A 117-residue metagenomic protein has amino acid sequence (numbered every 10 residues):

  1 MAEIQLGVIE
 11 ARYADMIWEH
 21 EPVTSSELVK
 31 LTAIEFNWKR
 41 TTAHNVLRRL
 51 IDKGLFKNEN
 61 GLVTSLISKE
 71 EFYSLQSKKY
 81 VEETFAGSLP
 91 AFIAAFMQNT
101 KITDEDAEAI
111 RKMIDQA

Functional and structural regions predicted by a protein language model:
M1-M16, F72, E83: Short alpha-helical segments that sit at the start of domains
I17-E21: Short helix-to-turn junction characteristic of helix-turn-helix DNA-binding domains, especially the helix
P22-T32: Short acidic, hydrophobic short linear motifs in intrinsically disordered regions
H44-R48: Short, hydrophobic-biased segments on the C-terminal half of alpha helices that form "recognition helices"
I51-G61: A short, conserved structural fragment
G61-E71: Minor-groove-contacting beta-hairpin "wing" of winged helix-turn-helix DNA-binding domains
L75-A117: Amphipathic alpha-helical dimerization/coiled-coil segments that flank or bridge DNA-binding/regulatory modules
